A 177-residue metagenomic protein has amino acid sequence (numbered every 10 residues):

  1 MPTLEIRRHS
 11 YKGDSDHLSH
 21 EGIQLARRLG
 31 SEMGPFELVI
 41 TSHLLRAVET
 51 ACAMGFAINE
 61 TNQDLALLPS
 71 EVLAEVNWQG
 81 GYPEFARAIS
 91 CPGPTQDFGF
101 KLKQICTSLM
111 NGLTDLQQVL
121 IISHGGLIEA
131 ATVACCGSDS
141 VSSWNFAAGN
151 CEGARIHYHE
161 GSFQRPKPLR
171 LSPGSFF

Functional and structural regions predicted by a protein language model:
M1-N62, L68-P69, A88-P92, N150-C151: Active-site-proximal alpha-helix that buttresses catalytic centers in soluble enzyme cores
M1-T3, E32, D64-G80, C91 (+2 more regions): Acidic, low-complexity terminal tails and accessory targeting/binding regions of phosphate-metabolizing enzymes
P2-R7, I40, L113-L127: Beta-strand elements within well-structured catalytic alpha/beta cores of enzymes that handle phosphate/sulfate esters
H9, H124, S172-F176: Histidine-centered active-site/metal-ligand motif
S10-K12, Q118, H124-S140: Extended, basic/helix-rich recognition subdomains
R27-S31, K103-N111: Generic structural signal for well-ordered alpha-helical scaffold segments
A53-S108: Phosphate-handling substructures
K101-C106, L127-I128, E152: Internal, well-ordered alpha-helical segments in soluble enzyme and binding-protein domains
